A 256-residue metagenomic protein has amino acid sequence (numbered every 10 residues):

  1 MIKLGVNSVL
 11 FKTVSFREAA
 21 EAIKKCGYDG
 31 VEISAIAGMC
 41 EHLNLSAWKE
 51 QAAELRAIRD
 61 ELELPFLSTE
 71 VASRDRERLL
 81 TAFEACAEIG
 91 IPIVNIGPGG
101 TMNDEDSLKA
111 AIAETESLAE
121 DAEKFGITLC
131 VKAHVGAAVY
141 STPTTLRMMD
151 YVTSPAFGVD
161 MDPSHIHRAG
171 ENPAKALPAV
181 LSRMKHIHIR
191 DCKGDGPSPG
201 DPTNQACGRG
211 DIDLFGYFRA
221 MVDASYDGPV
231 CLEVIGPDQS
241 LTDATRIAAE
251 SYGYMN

Functional and structural regions predicted by a protein language model:
M1-S8, K12-G30, A53, D60 (+4 more regions): Histidine-acidic metal/acid-base catalytic patches
V6-N7, E41-L43, S68-V71, E105-D106 (+3 more regions): Short, contiguous strand/loop micro-motifs
L10-K12, A35-A37, A72-R74, P98-M102 (+4 more regions): Active-site-proximal loop/turn and secondary-structure-junction residues that shape catalytic pockets, frequently
R17-E18, K25, I58-E61, P65-V159 (+1 more regions): Active-site acidic/histidine proton-transfer and metal-coordination neighborhood in alpha/beta enzyme cores
E32, S68-E70, N95, C130 (+2 more regions): Conserved beta-strand positions in the central sheet of alpha/beta enzyme cores
E32-R56, M102-N103: Glycine-rich, proline-tolerant flexible connector loops at the mouths of alpha/beta enzymes
I36-M39, L43, G99, S198-Q205: Vicinal oxygen chelate
L43-S46, L79-A82, D106-K109, T142-T144 (+2 more regions): Short secondary-structure transition/capping segments
